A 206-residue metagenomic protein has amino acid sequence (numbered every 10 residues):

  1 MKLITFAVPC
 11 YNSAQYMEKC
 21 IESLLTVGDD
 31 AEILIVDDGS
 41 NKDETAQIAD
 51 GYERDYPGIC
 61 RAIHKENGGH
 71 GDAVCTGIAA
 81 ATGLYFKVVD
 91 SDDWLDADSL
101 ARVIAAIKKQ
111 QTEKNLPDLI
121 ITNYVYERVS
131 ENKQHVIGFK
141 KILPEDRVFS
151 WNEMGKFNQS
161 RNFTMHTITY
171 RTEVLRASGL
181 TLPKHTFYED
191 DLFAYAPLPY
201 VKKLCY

Functional and structural regions predicted by a protein language model:
M1-S23: N-proximal low-complexity "stem/linker" segments adjacent to membrane-targeting elements
Y16-E18, N41-Y52, D98: Acidic helix N-cap motif at the loop->helix transition within catalytic regions of sugar-transfer enzymes
E22-A31: Short, acidic, metal-binding catalytic loop of nucleotide-sugar glycosyltransferases
S23, D37-Q47, G69: A conserved acidic beta->alpha catalytic loop
A31-S40, R61-E66, D90-S91: Short beta-strand/loop segment that forms part of the nucleotide-sugar
K65-A81: Glycine-rich, basic loop-to-helix element that forms the pyrophosphate-binding segment of sugar-nucleotide handling
F86: Short aromatic/hydrophobic "clamp" motif used to bind/position activated sugar donors
W94-C205: Donor-binding/catalytic cores of nucleotide-activated saccharide and glycerol-phosphate transferases/polymerases
